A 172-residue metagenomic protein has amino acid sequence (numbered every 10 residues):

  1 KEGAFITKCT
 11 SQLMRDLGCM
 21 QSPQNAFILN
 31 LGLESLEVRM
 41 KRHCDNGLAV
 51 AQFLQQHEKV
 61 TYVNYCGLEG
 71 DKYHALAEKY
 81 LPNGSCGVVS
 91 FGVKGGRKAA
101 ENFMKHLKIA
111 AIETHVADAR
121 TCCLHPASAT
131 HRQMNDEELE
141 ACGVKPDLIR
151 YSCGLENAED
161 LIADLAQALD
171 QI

Functional and structural regions predicted by a protein language model:
K1-V88, G92-C122, A127: Active-site C-terminal subdomain of aminotransferase-like
K105, T121-I172: PLP-dependent enzyme catalytic core of the Aspartate aminotransferase-like
